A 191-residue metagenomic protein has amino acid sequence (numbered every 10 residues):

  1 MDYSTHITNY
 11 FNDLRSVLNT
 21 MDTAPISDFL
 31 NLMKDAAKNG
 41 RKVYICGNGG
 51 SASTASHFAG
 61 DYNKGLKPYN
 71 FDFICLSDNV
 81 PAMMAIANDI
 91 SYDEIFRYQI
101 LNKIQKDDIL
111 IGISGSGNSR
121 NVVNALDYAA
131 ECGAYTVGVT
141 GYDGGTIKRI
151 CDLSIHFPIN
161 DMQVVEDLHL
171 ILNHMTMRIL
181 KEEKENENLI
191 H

Functional and structural regions predicted by a protein language model:
M1-M21: Generic N-terminal amphipathic, Lys/Arg-enriched alpha-helix
M21-N39: A short, well-structured juxtamembrane/interface segment
D35-I104: Glycine-rich, small/polar surface segments that engage phosphate groups of diverse ligands
S51-S56, N118-A125, I147: Short glycine/serine/threonine-rich phosphate/pyrophosphate-binding segments that cradle anionic phosphate groups
N102, L110, Q163-H191: A charged, well-structured terminal subsegment
L110, T136, S154-I155: Short, well-ordered beta-strand core segments
V139-C151: Short, glycine/polar-rich helix-capping loops at beta-to-alpha or helix-loop-helix junctions that flank or form
